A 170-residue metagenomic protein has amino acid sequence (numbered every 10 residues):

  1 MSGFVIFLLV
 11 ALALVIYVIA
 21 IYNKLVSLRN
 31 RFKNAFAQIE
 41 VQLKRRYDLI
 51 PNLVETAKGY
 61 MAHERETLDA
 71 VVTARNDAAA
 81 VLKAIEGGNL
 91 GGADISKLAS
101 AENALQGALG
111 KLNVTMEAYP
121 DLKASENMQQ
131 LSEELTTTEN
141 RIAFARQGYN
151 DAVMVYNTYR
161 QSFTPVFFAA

Functional and structural regions predicted by a protein language model:
S2-A170: A helix-centric hydrophobic-segment signal that preferentially recognizes long, alpha-helical stretches used
